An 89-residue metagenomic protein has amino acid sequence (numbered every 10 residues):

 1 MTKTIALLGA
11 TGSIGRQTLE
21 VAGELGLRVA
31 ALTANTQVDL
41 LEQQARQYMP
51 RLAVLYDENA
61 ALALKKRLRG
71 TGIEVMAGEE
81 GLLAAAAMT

Functional and structural regions predicted by a protein language model:
M1-A53: N-terminal Rossmann-like dinucleotide-binding module
D39-L41, N59-L64: Short, charged/polar "capping" segments at the starts of alpha-helices and the immediately preceding loops
P50-A53, L62-K66: Short, surface-exposed, charged/polar-biased interaction segments
K65-T89: A structured beta-alpha segment of the ubiquitous adenosine-cofactor-binding alpha/beta core
